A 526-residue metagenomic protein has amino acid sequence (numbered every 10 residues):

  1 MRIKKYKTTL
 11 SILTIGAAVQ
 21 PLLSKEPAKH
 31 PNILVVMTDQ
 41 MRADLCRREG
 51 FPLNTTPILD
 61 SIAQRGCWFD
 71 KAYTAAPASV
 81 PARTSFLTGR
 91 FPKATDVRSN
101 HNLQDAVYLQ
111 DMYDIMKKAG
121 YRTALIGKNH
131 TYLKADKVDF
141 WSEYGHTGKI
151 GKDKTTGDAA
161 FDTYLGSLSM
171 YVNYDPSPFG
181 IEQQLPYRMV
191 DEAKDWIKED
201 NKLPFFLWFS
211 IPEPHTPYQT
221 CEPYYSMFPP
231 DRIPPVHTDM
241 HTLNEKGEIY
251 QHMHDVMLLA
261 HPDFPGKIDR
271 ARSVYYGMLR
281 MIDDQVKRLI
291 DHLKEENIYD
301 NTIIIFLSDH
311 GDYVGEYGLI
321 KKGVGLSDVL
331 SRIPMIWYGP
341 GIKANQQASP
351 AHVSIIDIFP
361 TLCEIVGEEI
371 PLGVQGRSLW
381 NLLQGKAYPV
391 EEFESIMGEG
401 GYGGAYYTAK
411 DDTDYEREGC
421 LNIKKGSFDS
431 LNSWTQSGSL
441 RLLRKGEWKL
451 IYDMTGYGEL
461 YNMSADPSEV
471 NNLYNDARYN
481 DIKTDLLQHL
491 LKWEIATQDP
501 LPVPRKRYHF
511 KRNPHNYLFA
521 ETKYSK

Functional and structural regions predicted by a protein language model:
K25-P31, T38, R42-A43, W68 (+5 more regions): Long, internal low-complexity/basic segments
P27-P31, A43-R48, L53, D153-Y187 (+7 more regions): Active-site-proximal cap/lid insertion segments
I33-M41, M116, K128, F206-F209 (+8 more regions): A short aromatic-rich beta-strand->coil structural motif
R47-R83, G89-R90, A94, K117-A124 (+2 more regions): Short, structured active-site-proximal loop/turn typified by the sulfatase FGly-forming signature C/S-X-P-X-R
T56-P57, F86, K128, A135-K137 (+8 more regions): Polar, surface-exposed loop/tail segments that function as active-site lids or cofactor/substrate-recognition elements
D70, A119, Y132-V172, P217-D263 (+3 more regions): Core domains of carbohydrate- and sulfate-ester-processing enzymes
S85-Q183, M189, G400: Catalytic-site neighborhoods of secreted/periplasmic enzymes that process anionic sulfate/phosphate groups
S327-D328, G398-N475, Y524-K526: C-terminal, low-complexity/hydrophilic appendages and adjacent surface loops of extracellular/periplasmic anionic
